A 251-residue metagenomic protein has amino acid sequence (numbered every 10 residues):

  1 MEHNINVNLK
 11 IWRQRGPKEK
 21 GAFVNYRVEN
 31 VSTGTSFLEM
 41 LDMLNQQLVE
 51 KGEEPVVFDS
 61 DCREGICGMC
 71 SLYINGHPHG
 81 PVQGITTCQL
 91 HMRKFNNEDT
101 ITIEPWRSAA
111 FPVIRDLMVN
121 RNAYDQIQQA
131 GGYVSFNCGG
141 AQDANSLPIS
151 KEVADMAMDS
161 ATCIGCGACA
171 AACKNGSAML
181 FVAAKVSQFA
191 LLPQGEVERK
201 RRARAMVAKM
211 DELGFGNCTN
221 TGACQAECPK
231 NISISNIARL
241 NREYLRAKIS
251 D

Functional and structural regions predicted by a protein language model:
H3-L9: Short structural boundary motif marking the start of a folded domain
I11-P17: Short polar catalytic/cofactor-binding loops
W12, E29, I74-G76: Short strand-turn-strand beta-turns centered on an Asx-Gly dipeptide
V24-S36: Short, contiguous acidic and Ser/Thr-rich linear segments
T35-E54, I101-D251: Ferredoxin-type iron-sulfur electron-transfer modules in oxidoreductases and energy-metabolism complexes
V57-M69: Short, structured protein-protein interaction patches enriched in aromatics and acidic/basic residues, typified by
I74-E98, I103: Glycine-rich phosphate/adenylate-binding loop and adjacent beta-alpha elements of nucleotide- or dinucleotide-binding
